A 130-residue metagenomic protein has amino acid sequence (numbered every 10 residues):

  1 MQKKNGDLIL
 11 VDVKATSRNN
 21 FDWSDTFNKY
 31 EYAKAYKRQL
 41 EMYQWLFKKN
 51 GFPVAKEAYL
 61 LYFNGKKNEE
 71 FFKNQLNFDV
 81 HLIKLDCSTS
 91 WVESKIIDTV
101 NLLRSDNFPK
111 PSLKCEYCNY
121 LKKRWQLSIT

Functional and structural regions predicted by a protein language model:
M1-T26, Y43: Conserved catalytic cores of phosphodiester-cleaving nucleases, focusing on short active-site segments
A15, A33-A35, A55-A58: A sequence-composition feature that detects small, non-aromatic residues
S17-D22, K29, S88, S112-C115: Alpha-helix initiation/capping motif
F21-A35, V80-L85: Short histidine-centered catalytic/ligand-binding loop motif
A35-K48: An active-site-proximal "capping" alpha-helix that borders the catalytic cofactor pocket
L46-T130: Metal-dependent nuclease catalytic regions and adjoining charged, substrate-binding loops involved in nucleic-acid end
